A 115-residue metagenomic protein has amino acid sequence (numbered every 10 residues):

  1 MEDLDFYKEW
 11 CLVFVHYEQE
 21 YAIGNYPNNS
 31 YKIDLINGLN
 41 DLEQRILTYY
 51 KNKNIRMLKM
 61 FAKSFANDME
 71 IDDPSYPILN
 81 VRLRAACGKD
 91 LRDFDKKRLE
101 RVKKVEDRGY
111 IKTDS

Functional and structural regions predicted by a protein language model:
M1-E2, K97: N-terminal functional modules and adjacent low-complexity/disordered segments of proteins
D3-A66: N-terminal interaction modules that seed assembly of large macromolecular complexes
T48-N54, P77, L99-R101, V105: Short, Lys/Arg-enriched charge-dense amphipathic segments
A66-D93: Accessory DNA-engaging acidic/polar modules
D90-S115: Amphipathic alpha-helical packing elements
